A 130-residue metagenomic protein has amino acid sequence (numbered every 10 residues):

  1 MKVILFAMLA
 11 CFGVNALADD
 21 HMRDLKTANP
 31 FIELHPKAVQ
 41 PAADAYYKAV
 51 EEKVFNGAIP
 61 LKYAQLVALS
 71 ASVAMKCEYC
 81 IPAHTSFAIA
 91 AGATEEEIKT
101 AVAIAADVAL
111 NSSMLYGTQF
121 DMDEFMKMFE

Functional and structural regions predicted by a protein language model:
M1-I4: Positively charged n-region of N-terminal signal peptides that target proteins for export
C11-V14: N-terminal signal peptide c-region/cleavage motif recognized by signal peptidases
L17, C77, A109-L110: A short hydrophobic/aromatic micro-motif that marks alpha-helical segments and, especially, helix-coil
L17-Y63, Y116-E130: Acidic, glycine/proline-rich low-complexity segments that act as flexible tails and inter-domain linkers
P60-K99: Mid-chain, structured segments of secreted extracytoplasmic proteins
E96-T100, I104, F129-E130: Alpha-helical transmembrane segments and their immediate juxtamembrane flanks in integral membrane proteins
A101-D121: Short Fe-S-cluster ligation motifs
